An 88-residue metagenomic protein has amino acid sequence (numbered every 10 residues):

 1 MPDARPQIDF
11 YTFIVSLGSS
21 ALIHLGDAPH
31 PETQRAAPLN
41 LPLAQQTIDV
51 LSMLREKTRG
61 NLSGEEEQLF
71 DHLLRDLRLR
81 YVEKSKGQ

Functional and structural regions predicted by a protein language model:
M1-D49, M53, G64-Q88: N-terminal intrinsically disordered, cationic/polar leader segments that include organellar targeting peptides
